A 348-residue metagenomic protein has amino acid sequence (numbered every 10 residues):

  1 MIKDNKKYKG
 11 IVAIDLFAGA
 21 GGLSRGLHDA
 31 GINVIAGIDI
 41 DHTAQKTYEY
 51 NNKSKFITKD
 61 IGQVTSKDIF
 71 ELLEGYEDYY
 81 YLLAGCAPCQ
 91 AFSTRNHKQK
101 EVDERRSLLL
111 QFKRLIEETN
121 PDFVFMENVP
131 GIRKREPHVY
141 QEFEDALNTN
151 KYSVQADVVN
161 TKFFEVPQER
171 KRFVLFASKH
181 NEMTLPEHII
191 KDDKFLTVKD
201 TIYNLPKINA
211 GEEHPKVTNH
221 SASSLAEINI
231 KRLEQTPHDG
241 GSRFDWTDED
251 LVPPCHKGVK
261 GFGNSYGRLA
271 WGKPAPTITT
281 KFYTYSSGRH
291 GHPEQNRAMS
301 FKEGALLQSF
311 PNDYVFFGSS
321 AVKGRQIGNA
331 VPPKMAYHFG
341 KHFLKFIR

Functional and structural regions predicted by a protein language model:
I2-N120, P130-I132, H138-Q141: Core alpha/beta nucleotide-donor-binding catalytic domains of modification enzymes
K9, Y79-Y81, K171-F173, V198 (+3 more regions): A generic secondary-structure signal marking the coil-to-beta-strand transition
L16, E136, F164-Q168, G267 (+2 more regions): Aromatic-acidic/polar surface patches that form glycan- and anion
F70-E77, Q90-G263: Class I S-adenosyl-L-methionine
A87-P88, P121, P167, P311 (+1 more regions): Proline-centered helix-kink/hinge sites
H220-R348: C-terminal target-recognition/interaction regions appended to catalytic cores
